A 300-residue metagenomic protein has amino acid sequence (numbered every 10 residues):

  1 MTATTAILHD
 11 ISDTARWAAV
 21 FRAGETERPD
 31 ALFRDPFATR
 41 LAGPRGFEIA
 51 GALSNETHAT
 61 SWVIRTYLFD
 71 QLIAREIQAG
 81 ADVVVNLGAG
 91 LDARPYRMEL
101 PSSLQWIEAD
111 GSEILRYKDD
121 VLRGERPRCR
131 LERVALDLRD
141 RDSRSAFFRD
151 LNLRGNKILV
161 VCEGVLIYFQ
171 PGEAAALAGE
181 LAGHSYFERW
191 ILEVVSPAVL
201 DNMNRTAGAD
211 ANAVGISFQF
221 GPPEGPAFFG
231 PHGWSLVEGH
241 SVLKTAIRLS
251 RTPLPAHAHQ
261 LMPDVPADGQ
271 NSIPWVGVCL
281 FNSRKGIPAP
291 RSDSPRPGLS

Functional and structural regions predicted by a protein language model:
M1-L136, R141-D142, A146-R149, R154: Rossmann-like AdoMet
S143-R144, Y168-E180: A short, conserved alpha-helix within the catalytic core of class I
K157-G172: A short SAM/SAH-binding and catalytic strip from SAM-dependent methyltransferases
H184-P197: Conserved beta-strand signature within the Rossmann-like core of class I S-adenosyl-L-methionine
L200-I216: Short, glycine-/aromatic-enriched active-site segment of Class I SAM-dependent methyltransferases
S217-G239: Short alpha-helix
V237-Q260: Conserved catalytic loop of SAM-dependent methyltransferase domains
T252-P290: Core SAM-dependent methyltransferase catalytic element
